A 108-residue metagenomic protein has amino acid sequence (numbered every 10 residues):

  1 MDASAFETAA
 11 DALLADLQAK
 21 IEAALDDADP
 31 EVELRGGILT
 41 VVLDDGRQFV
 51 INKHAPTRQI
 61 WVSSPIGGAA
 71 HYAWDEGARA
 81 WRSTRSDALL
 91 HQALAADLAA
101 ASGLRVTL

Functional and structural regions predicted by a protein language model:
M1-V50, H54-L108: N-terminal intrinsically disordered, cationic/polar leader segments that include organellar targeting peptides
